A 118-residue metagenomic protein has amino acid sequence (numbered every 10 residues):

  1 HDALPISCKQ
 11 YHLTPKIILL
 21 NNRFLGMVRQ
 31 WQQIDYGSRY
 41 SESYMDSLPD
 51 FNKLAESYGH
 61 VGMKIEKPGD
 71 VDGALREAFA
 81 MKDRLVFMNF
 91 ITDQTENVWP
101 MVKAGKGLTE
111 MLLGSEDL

Functional and structural regions predicted by a protein language model:
H1-L118: Thiamine diphosphate
